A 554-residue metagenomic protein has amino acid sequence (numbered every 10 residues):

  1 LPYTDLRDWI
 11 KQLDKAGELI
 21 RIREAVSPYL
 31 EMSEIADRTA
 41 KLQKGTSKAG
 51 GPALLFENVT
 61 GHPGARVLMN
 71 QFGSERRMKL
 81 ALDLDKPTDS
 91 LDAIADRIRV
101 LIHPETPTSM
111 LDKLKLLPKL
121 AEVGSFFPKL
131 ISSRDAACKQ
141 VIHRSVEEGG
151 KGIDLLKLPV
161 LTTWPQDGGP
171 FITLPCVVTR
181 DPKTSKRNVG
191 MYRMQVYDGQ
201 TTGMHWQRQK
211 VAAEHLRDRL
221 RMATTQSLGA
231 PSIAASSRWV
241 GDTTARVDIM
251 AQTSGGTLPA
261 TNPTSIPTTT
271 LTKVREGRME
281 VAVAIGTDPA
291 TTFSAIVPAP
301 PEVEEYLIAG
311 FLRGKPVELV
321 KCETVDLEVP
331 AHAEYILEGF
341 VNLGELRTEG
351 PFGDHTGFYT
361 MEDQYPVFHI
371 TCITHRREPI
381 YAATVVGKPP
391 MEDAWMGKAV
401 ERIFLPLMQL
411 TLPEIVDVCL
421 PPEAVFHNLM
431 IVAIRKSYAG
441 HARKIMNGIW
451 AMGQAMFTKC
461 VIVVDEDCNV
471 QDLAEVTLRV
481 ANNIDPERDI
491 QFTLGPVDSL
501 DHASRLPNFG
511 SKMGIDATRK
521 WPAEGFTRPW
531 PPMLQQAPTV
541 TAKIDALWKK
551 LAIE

Functional and structural regions predicted by a protein language model:
L1-T224, N262, I266-E554: Extended, highly charged
M222-T269, K273: Intrinsic disorder/low-complexity segments
